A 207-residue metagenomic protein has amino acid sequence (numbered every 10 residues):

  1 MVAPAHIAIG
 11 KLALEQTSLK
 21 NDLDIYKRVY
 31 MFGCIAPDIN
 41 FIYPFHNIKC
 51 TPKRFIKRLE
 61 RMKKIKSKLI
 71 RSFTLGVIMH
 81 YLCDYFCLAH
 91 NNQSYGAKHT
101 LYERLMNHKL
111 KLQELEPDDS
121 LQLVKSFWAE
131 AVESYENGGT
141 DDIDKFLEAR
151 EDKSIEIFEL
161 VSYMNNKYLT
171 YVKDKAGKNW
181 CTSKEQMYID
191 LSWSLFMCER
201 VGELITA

Functional and structural regions predicted by a protein language model:
M1-V77, L82-A207: N-terminal leader/auxiliary helical segments
